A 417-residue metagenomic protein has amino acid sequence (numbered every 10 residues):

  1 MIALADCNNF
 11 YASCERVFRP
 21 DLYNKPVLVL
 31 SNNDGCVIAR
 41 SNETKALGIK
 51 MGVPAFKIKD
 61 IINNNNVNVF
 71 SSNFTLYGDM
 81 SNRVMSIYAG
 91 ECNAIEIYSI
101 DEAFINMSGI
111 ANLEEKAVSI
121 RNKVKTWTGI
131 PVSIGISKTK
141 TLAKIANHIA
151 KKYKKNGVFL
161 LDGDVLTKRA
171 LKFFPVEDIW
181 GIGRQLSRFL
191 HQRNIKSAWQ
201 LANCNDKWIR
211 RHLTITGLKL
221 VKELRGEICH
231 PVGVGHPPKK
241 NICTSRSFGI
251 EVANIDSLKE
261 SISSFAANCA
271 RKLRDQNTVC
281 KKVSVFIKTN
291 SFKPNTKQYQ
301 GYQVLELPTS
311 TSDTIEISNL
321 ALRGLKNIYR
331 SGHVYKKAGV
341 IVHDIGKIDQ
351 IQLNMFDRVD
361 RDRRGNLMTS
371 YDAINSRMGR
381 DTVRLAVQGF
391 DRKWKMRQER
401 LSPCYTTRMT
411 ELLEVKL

Functional and structural regions predicted by a protein language model:
M1-K222, P231, R271, R361-L417: Gly/Gly-Pro- and Ser/Thr-rich, intrinsically disordered tail segments characteristic of DNA damage-repair and tolerance
F10, N33-C36, N290-K293, I345-D349: Short, charged/polar surface micro-motifs in flexible loops or helix N-caps
Y98-E102, S137-K140, T278-K282, H333-K337: Short Gly/Ser/Thr- and Asp/Glu-enriched loop/turn motifs at secondary-structure junctions
A103-S108, Y302-P308, I351-D357: Short, hydrophobic beta-strand segments
A111-E115, K293-P294, G346-L353: Short, charged/polar, Gly/Pro-enriched secondary-structure boundary elements
S137-T139, K288, I341-I345, Q388: Short loop/turn motifs enriched for small/polar and acidic residues
H191-V334, Q350: DNA-contacting surface of Y-family translesion DNA polymerases
L322-R377: C-terminal hydrophobic structural anchor segments that stabilize assembly/packing rather than catalytic chemistry
